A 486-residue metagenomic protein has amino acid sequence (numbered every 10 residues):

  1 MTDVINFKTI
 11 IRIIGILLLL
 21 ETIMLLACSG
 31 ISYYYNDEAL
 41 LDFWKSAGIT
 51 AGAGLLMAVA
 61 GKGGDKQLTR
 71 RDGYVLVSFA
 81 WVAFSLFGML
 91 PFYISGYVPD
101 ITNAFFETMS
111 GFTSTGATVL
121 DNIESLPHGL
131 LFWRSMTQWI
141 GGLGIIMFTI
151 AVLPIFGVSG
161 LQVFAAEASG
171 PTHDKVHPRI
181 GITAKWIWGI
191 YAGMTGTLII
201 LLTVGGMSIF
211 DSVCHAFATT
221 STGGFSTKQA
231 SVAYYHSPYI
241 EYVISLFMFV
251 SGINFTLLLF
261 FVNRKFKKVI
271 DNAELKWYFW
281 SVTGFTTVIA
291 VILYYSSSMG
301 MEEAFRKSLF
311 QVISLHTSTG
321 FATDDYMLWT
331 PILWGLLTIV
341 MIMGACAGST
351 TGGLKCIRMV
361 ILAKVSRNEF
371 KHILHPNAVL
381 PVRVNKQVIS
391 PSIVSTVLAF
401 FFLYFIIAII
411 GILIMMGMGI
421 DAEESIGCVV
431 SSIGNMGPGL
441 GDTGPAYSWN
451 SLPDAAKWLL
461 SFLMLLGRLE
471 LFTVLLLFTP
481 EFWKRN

Functional and structural regions predicted by a protein language model:
M1-N486: Membrane-proximal intracellular helices of multi-pass ion channels
